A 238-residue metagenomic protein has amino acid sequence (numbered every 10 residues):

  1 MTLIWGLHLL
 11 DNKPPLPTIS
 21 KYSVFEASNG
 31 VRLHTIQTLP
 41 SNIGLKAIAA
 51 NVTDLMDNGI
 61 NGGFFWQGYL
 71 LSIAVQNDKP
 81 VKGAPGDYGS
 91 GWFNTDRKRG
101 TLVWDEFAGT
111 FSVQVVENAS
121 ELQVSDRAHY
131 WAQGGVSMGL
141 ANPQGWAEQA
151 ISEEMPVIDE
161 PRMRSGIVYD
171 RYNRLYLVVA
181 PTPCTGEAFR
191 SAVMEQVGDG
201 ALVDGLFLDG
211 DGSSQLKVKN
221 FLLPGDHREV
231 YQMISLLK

Functional and structural regions predicted by a protein language model:
M1-T110, V178: Zymogen propeptides
L9-S20, Y130-I158, G210-V218: Generic detector of solvent-exposed, compositionally biased contiguous segments
I36-P40, N61-F64, G100, W104-F107 (+6 more regions): Fold-independent oxyanion-binding glycine-rich loops and adjacent beta-strand/coil segments at enzyme active sites
L70-T95, S152-R171, L175-D204, L208 (+1 more regions): Conserved, well-ordered active-site substructure
G89-S152: A substrate-binding/cap region within the structured catalytic cores of diverse enzymes
